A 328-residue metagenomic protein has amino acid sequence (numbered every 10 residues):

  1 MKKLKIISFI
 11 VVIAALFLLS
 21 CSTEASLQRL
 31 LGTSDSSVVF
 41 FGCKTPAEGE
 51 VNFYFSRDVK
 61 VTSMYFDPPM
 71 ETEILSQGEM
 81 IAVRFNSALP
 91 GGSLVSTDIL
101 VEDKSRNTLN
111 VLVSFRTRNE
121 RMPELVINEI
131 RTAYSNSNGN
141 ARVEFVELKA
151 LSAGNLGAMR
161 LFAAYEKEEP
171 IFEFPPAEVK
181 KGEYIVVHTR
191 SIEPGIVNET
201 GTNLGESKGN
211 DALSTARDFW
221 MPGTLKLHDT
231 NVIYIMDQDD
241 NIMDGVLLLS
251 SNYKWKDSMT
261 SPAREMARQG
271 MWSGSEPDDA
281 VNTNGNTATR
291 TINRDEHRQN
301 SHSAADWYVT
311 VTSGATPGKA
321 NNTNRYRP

Functional and structural regions predicted by a protein language model:
M1-S20: Sec-dependent bacterial lipoprotein signal peptides
L19-E50, Y54-S63, D67-M80, R84-K180 (+1 more regions): Intrinsically disordered, low-complexity linkers and terminal tails enriched in Ser/Thr/Pro/Gly with interspersed basic
